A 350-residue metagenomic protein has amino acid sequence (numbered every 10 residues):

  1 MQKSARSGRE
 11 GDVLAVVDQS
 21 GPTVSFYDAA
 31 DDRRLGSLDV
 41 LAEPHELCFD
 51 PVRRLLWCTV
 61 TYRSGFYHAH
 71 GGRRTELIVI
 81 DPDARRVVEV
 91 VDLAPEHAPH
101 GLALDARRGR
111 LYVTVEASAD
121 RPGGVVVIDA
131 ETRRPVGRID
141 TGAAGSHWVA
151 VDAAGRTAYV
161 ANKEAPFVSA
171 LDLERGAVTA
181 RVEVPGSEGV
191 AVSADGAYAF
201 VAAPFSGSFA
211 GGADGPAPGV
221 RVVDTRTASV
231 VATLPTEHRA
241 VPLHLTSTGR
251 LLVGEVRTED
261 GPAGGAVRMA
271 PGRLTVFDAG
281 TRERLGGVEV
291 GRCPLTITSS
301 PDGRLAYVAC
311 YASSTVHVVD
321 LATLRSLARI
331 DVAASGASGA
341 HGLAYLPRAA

Functional and structural regions predicted by a protein language model:
M1-A350: Predominantly soluble domains enriched in secretory-pathway, periplasmic, or organellar proteins
